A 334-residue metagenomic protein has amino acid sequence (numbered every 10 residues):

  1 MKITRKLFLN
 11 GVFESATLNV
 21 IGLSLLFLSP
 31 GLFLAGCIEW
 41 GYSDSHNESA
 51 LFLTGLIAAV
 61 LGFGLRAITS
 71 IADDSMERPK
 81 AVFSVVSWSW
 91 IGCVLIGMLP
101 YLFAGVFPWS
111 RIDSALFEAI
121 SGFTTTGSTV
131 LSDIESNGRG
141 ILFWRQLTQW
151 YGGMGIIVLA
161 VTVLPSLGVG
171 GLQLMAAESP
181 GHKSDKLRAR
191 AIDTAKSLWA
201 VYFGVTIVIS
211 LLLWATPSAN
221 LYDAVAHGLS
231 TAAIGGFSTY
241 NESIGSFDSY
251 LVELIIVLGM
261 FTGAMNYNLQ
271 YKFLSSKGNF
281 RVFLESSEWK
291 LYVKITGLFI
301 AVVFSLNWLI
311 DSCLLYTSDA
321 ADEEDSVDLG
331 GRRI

Functional and structural regions predicted by a protein language model:
M1-D319, E323: Membrane-proximal intracellular helices of multi-pass ion channels
A320-D322, S326-I334: Positively charged, low-complexity/disordered segments
